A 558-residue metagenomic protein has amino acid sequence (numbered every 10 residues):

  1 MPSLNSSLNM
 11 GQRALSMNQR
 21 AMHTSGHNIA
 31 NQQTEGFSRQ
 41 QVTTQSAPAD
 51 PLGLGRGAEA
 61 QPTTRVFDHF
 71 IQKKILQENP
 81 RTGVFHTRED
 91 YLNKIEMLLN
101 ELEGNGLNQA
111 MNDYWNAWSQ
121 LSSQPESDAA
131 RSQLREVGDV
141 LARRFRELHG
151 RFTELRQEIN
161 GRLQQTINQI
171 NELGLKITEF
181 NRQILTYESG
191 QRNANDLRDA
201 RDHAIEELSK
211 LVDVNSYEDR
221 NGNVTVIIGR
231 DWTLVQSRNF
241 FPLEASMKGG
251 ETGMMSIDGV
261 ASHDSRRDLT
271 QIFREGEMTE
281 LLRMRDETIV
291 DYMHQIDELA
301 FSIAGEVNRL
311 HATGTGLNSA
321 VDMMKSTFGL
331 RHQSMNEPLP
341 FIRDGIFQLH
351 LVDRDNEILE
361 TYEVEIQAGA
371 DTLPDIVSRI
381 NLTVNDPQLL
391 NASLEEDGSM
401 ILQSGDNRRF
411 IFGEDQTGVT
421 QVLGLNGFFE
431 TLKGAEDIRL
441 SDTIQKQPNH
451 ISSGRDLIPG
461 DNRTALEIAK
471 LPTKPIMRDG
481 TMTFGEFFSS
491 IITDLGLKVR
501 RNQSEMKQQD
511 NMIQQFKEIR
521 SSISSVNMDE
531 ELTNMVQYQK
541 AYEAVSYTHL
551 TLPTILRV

Functional and structural regions predicted by a protein language model:
M1-L550: Structural signature of extracellular appendage/secretion-system components
H549, T554-V558: Single conserved hydrophobic/aromatic residue that forms the stacking wall/gate of nucleotide- or nucleobase-binding
